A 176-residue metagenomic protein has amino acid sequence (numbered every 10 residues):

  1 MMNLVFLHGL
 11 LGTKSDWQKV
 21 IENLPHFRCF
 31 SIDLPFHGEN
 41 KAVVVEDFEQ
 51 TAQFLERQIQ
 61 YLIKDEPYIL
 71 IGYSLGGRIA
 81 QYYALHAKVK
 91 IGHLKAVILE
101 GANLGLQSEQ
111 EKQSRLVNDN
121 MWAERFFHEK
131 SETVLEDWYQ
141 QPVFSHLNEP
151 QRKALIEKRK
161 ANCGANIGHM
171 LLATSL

Functional and structural regions predicted by a protein language model:
G9-G12, S74: Active-site glycine-rich loops that stabilize anionic/oxyanionic intermediates across multiple enzyme folds
L11, L34-E39, N103-L104: Alpha/beta-hydrolase active-site loop signature
L11-K19: Serine-hydrolase catalytic-loop signature spanning alpha/beta hydrolases and amidase-signature enzymes
Q18-E22, F30-I69: Active-site loop/oxyanion-hole signature of alpha/beta-hydrolase fold enzymes
L70-G72, E100: Short beta-strand immediately N-terminal to the catalytic nucleophile in serine-hydrolase-like folds
G72-G76, A80: Gly/Ala-rich beta-loop-alpha elbow adjacent to hydrolase catalytic centers
L85, A96-F126: Flexible "cap/lid" loop of the alpha/beta hydrolase fold
K153-L176: Hydrophobic, aromatic-rich cap/lid helix
